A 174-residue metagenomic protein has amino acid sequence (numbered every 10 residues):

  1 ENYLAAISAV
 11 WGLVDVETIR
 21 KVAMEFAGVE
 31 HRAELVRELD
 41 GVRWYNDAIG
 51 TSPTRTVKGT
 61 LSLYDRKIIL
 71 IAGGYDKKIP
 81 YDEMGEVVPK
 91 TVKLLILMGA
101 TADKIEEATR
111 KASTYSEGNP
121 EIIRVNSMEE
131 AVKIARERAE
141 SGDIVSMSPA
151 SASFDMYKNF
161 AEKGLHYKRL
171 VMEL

Functional and structural regions predicted by a protein language model:
E1-V92: Nucleotide phosphate-binding/pyrophosphate-handling subdomain across enzymes that bind or process nucleotide phosphates
D47-A48, G73-G74, M98, I123 (+1 more regions): Glycine- and other small-residue-rich loops at beta-strand/loop junctions that grip anionic moieties
P53, K104, S153-D155: Short glycine-rich, flexible loops that bind phosphorylated cofactors or substrates
M84-G142: C-terminal helical cap/extension that packs against the catalytic core of soluble nucleotide-cofactor enzymes
A102, K168-L174: Short, flexible loop segments at boundaries between secondary-structure elements
V145-A150: Short beta-strands and strand-loop turn motifs
Y157-F160: Short, solvent-exposed loop/turn segments at secondary-structure boundaries
